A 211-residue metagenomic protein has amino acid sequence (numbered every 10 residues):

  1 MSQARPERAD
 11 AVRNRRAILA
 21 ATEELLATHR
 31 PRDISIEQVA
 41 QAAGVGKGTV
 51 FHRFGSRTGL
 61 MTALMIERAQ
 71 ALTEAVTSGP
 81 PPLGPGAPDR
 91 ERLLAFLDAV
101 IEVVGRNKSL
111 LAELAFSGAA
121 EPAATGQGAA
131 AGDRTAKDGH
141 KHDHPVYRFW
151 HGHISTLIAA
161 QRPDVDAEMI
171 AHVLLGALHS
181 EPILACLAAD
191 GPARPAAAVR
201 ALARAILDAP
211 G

Functional and structural regions predicted by a protein language model:
M1-A42, G59-T62: Basic, helix-initiating cap at the start of DNA-binding domains
A17, G59, E91-A95, A99 (+3 more regions): Amphipathic alpha-helical interaction segments
G44-F54: Short hydrophobic/aromatic patch on the recognition helix
A63, T77-R106, Q127, A131 (+1 more regions): Hydrophobic alpha-helical connector segments
I66-T73: Short, basic, alpha-helical segments at the C-terminal edge of helix-turn-helix-like DNA-binding modules
T73, S109-A115, C186-L187: Short, hydrophobic secondary-structure boundary micro-motifs
T73, V103, E121-P163, A167-H172 (+2 more regions): Amphipathic alpha-helical packing segments from all-alpha helical-bundle domains
V103-R106, T156, A160-P163, H172-P192 (+1 more regions): Amphipathic C-terminal alpha-helical segment
